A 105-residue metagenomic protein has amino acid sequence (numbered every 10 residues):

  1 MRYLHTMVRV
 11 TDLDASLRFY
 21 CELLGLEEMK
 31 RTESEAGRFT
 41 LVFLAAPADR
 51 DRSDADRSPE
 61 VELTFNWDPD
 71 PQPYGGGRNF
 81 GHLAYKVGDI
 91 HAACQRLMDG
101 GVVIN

Functional and structural regions predicted by a protein language model:
M1-L4: Extreme N-terminal starter segment of soluble prokaryotic enzymes
M7-P59, A92, D99: Core segments of cupin and vicinal oxygen chelate
V10-D14, F65-N105: Vicinal oxygen chelate
P47, L63-N66: Generic beta-structure capping elements
